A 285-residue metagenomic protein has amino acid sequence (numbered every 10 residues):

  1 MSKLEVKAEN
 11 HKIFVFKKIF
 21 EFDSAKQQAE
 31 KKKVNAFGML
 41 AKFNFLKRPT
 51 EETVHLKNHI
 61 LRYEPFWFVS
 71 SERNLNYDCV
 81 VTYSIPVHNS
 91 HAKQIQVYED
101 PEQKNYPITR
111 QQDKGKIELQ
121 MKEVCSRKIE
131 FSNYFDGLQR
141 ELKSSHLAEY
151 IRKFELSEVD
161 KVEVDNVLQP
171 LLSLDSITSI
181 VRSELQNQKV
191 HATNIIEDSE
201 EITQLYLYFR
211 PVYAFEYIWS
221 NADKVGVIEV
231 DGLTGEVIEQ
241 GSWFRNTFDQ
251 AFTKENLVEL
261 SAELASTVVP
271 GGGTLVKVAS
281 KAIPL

Functional and structural regions predicted by a protein language model:
S2-V225, W243-Q250, K254-V268, G272-L285: Charged, low-complexity helical/coil segments in non-catalytic cytosolic or luminal regions
S220, D231-G232: Short, acidic, Ser/Thr-enriched surface-loop or helix-capping motifs
V227-E229: Short, surface-exposed charged micro-motifs
E236-V237: Hydrophobic "anchor" residues
